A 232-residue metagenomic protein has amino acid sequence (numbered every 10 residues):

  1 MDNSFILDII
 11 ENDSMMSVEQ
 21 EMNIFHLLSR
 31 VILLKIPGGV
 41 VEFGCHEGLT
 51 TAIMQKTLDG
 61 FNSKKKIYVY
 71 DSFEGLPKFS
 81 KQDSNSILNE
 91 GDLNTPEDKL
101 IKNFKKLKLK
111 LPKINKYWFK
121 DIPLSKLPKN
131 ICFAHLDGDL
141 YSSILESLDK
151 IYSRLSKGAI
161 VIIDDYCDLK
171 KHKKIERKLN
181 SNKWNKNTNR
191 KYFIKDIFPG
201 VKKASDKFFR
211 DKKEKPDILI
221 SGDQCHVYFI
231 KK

Functional and structural regions predicted by a protein language model:
D2-V18, L34-K232: S-adenosylmethionine/decaboxylated-SAM
M22-K35: Conserved alpha-helix/loop element of class I SAM-dependent methyltransferases that forms part of the SAM/SAH-binding
